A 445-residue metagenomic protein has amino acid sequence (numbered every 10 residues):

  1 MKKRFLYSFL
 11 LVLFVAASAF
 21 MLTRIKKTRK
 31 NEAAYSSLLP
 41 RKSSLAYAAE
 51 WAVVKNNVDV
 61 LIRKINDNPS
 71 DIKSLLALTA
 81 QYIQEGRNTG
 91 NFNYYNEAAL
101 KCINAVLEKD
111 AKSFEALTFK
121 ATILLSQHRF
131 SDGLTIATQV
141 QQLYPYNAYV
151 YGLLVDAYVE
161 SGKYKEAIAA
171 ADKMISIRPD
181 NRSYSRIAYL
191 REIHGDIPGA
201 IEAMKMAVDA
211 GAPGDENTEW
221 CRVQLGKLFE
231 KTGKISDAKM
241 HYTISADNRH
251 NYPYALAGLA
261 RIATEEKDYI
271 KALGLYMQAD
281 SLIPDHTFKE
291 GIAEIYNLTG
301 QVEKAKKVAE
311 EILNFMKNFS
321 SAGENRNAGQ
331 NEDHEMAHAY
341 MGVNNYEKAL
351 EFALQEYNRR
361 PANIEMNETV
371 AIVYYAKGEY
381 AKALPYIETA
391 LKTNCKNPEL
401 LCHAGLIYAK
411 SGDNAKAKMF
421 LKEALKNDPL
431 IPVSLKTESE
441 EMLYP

Functional and structural regions predicted by a protein language model:
K2-E115, T135, A169, K426-P445: N-terminal leader/linker segments that initiate helical-solenoid repeat arrays
P69, A111, P145, R178-P179 (+8 more regions): Short coil turns that delineate tetratricopeptide repeat
K73, E115, Y149, R182-S183 (+8 more regions): Start-of-helix register in tetratricopeptide repeats
A77, F119, L153, R186 (+7 more regions): Canonical tetratricopeptide repeat
A80, Q84-R87, T122, D156 (+8 more regions): Residue-level recognition of tetratricopeptide repeat
